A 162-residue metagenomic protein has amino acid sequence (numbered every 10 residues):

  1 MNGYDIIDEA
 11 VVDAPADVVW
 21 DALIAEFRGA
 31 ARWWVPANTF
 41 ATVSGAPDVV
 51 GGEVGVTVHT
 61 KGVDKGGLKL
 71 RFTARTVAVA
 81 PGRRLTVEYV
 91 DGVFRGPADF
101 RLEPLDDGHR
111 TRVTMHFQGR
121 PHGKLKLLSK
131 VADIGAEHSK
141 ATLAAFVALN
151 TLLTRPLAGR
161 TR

Functional and structural regions predicted by a protein language model:
M1-V49: Hydrophobic ligand-binding cavity/cleft-lining segments
D5-I7, K69-T73, F94-D99: Short, surface-exposed coil-to-beta transition loops
V12-A14, G62-D64, A78, G119-G123: Beta-strand elements of well-folded, non-transmembrane domains
D13-D17, V77-G82, R101-R112: A short, structured loop/turn motif at beta-sheet edges
P15-V18, A22, E137-A141, A145: Short amphipathic alpha-helical segments
L23, F27, M115-F117, F146: Hydrophobic alpha-helical core bundles mediating ligand binding, dimerization, or RNAP-core interactions
A41-V90, A144, A148-R162: Glycine-rich portal/gate segments that line the openings of hydrophobic small-molecule binding cavities
E88-L143: Beta-strand/loop substructures that line and gate deep hydrophobic ligand-binding cavities in soluble
